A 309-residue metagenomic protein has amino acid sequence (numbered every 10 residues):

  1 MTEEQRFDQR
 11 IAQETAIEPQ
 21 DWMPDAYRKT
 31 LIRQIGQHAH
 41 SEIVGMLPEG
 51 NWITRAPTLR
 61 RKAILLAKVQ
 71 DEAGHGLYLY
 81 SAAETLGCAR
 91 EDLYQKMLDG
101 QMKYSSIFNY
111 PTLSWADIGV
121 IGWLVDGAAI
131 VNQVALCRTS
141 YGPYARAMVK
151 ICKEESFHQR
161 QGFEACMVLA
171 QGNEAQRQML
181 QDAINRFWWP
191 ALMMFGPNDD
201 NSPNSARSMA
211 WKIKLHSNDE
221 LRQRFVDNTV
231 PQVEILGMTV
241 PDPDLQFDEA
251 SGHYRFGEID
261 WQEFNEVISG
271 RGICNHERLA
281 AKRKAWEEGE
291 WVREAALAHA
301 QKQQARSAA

Functional and structural regions predicted by a protein language model:
M1-E18, H40, D92-M102: Acidic, low-complexity proline/glycine-rich segments
M1-R6, A63, K68-K96, F163-C166: Conserved alpha-helical segments that form or flank metal/cofactor-binding pockets of metalloenzymes
R6-I11, D21, D25-Q37, S41-P48 (+1 more regions): An N-terminal structural lobe/cap that precedes and organizes the functional/catalytic core across diverse proteins
A16-G36, K96-G122, T139, G172-Q176 (+1 more regions): Acidic/His metal-coordination segments adjacent to aromatic residues that form catalytic metal sites in metalloenzymes
W22-Y27, G45-A67, A129-Y144: Helix-loop segments that flank and shape redox-cofactor active sites
Y27-H38, A56-H75, I118, P143-E155 (+1 more regions): Alpha-helical scaffold segments that form or flank carboxylate-/histidine-based iron centers
Y110-E164: Internal, conserved structured core segments that host functional sites
Q178-A309: Extended, helix-rich structural scaffolds rather than catalytic motifs
